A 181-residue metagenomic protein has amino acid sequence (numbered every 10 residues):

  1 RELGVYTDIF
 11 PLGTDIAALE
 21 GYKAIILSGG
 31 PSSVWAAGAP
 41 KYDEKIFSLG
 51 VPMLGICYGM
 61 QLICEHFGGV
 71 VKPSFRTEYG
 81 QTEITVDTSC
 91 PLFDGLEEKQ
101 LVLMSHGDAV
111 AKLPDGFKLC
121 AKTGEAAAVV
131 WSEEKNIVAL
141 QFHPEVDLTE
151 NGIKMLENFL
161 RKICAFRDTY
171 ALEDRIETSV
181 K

Functional and structural regions predicted by a protein language model:
R1-I56, M60-Q61, F67, L148-I153 (+1 more regions): Flexible gly/pro-rich beta->alpha loop and the following alpha-helix that scaffold active-site loops
I26-S28, T88, A139: Structural motif
E44, Q61-V102, G107, E125-A127 (+1 more regions): A conserved active-site-flanking secondary-structure segment within enzyme catalytic domains
G50-L54, L101, K118, N136: Proline-centered loop/turn at the N-terminus of a beta-strand
L113-G116, K122-C164: A glycine-centered loop/beta-turn motif at secondary-structure junctions
K181: Phosphate-binding active sites in nucleotide-utilizing proteins
